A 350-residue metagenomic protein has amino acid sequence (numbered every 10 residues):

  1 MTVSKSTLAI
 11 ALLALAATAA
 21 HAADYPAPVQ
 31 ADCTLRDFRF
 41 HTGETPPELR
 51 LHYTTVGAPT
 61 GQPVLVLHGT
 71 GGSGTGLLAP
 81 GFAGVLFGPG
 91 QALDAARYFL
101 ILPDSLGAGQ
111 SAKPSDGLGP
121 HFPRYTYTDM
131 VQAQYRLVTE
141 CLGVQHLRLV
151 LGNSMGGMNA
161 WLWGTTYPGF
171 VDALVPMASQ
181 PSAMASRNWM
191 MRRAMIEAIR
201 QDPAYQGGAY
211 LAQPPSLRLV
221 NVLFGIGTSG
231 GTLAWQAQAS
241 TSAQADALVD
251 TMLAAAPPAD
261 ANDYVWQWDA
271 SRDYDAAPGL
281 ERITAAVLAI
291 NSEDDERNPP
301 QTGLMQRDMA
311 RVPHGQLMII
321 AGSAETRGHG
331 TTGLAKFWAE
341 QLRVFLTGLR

Functional and structural regions predicted by a protein language model:
T54-D116, L304: N-terminal cap/lid subdomain of alpha/beta-hydrolase-fold enzymes
T128-R148: Conserved acidic catalytic loop of the alpha/beta-hydrolase fold
Q145-A185: Conserved hydrolase catalytic core segment
F170-A254: Alpha/beta-hydrolase-fold enzymes
D263-G279: Active-site nucleophile elbow and catalytic-triad environment of alpha/beta-hydrolase enzymes
I283, A289-N291: Short beta-strand/loop motif that positions the catalytic acidic residue of the alpha/beta-hydrolase fold
E296-G303: Conserved alpha/beta-hydrolase "acid-adjacent" motif
H314-R350: Catalytic active-site module of serine/aspartate enzymes centered on a nucleophile-bearing elbow/loop
